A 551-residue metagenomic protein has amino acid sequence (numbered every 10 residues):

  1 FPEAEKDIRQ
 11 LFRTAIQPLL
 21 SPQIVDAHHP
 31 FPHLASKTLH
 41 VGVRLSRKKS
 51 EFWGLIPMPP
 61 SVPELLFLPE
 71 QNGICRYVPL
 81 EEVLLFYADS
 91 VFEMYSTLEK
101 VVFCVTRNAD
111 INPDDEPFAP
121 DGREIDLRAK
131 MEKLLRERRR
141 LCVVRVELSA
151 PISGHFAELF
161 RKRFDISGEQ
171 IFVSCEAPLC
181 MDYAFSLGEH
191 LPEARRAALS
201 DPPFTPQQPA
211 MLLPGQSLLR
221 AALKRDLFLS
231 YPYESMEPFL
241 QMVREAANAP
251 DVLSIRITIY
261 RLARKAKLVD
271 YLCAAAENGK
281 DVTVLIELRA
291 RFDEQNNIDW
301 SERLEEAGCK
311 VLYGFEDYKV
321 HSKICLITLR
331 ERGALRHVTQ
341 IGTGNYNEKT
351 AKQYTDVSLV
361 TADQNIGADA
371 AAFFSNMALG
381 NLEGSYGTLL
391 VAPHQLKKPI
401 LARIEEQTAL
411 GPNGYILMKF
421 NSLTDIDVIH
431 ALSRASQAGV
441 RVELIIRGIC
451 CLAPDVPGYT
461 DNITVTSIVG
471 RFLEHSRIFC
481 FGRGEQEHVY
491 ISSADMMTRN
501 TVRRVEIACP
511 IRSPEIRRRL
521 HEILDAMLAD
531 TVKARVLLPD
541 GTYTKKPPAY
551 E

Functional and structural regions predicted by a protein language model:
F1-I416, R434, A438, C450-F472 (+1 more regions): N-terminal localization/anchoring segments of enzymes in phospholipid and broader phosphate metabolism
R441-I445: Hydrophobic alpha/beta core scaffold segments
